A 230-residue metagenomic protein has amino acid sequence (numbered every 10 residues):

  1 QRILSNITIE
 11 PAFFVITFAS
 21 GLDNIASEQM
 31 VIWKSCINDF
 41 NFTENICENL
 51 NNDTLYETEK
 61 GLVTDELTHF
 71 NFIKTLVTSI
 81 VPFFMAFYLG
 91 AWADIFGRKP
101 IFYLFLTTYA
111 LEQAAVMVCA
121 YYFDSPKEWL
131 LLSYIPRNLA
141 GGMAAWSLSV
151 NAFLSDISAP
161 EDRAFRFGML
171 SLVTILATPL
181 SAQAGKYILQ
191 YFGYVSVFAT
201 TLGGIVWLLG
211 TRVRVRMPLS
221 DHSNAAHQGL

Functional and structural regions predicted by a protein language model:
R2-N52, I135: Pair of pore-lining "gating" transmembrane helices in MFS-fold secondary transporters
A26-S27, L139-A159: Intracellular juxtamembrane helix-capping segments at the cytosolic ends of symmetry-related transmembrane helices
N52-L62, L67-A91, Y109-Q113: Central cavity-lining transmembrane alpha-helices of secondary-active solute carriers, predominantly the Major
E66-F70, L132-I135, D162-M169: Cytoplasmic loop-to-transmembrane helix junctions
T75, V116, G141-A144, D162-Q190 (+2 more regions): Glycine-rich segments within core transmembrane alpha-helices of 12-TM secondary carriers
F83, F102-K127: C-terminal ends and interior cores of transmembrane alpha-helices in multi-pass membrane transporters/permeases
L89-A93, L154, Y187-F192: Interfacial helix-cap and linker-helix signal at transmembrane-aqueous boundaries of multi-pass secondary transporters
Y122-F123, T201, I205-A226: Helix-loop junctions on the cytosolic side of multi-pass membrane transporters, especially the intracellular loop
